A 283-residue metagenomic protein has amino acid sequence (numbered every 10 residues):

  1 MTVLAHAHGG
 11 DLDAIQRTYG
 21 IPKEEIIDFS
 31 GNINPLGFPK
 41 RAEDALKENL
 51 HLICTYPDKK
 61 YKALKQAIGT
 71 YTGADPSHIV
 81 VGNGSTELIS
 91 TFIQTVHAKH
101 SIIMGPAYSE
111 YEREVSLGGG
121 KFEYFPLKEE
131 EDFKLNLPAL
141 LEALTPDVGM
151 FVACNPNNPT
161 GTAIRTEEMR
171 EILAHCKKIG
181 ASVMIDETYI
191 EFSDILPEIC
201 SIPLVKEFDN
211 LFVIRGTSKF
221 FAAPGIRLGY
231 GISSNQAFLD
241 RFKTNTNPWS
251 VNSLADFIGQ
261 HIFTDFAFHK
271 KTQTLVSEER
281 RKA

Functional and structural regions predicted by a protein language model:
M1-T55: N-terminal "arm"/small-domain region of PLP-dependent enzymes with the aminotransferase-like
E24-E25, D75-I79, H100, D147 (+2 more regions): Short acidic capping loops at alpha-helix termini that bridge into adjacent secondary structure
F38-P39, K60, N210-A283: PLP-dependent aminotransferase class I/II
P57, G69-T91: Short loop-beta-helix segment that forms the pyridoxal 5′-phosphate
G84-A98, D186-Y189, S193-D194: Glycine/small-residue-rich loop that forms an oxyanion/phosphate-binding "nest" at active or ligand-binding sites
Q94-A153: PLP-dependent aminotransferase-like
G118, K178-I179, F208: Helix C-cap/helix->beta junction micro-motif
E131-S193: Active-site phosphate-binding strand-loop segment of PLP-dependent enzymes
